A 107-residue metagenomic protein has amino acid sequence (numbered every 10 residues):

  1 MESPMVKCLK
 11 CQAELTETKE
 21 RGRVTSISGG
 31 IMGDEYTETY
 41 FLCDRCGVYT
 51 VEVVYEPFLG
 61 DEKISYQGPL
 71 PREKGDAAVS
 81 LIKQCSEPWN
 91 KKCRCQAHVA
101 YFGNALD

Functional and structural regions predicted by a protein language model:
S3-Y36, Y40, E52-F58, Q67-D76: Short recognition patches in nucleic-acid-associated and regulatory proteins
C11-E14, C46-Y49, Q96-H98: Cys/His-rich metal-chelating microdomains
C43: Conserved nucleotide- and phosphate/pyrophosphate-binding catalytic cores in adenylate/nucleotidyl-handling enzymes
Y55-D107: Short, intrinsically disordered terminal segments enriched in charged and Pro/Gly residues
